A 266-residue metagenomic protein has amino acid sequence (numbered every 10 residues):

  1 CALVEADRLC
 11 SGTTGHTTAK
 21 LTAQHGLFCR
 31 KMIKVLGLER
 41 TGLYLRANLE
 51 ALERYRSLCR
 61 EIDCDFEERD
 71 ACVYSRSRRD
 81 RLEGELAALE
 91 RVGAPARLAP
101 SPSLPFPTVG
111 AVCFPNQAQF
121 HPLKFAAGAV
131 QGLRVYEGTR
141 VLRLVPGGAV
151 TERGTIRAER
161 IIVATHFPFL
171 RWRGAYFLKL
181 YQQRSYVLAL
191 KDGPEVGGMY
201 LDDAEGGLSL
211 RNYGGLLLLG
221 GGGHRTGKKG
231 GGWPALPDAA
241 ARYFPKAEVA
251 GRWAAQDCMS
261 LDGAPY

Functional and structural regions predicted by a protein language model:
C1-H16: Glycine-rich FAD pyrophosphate-binding loop
A2, C72-V73, R134, L218: A structural signal for isolated positions on well-ordered beta-strands in alpha/beta enzyme cores
K20-P100: Dinucleotide-binding Rossmann-like beta1-alpha1 core, especially the glycine-rich loop that anchors the ADP
L38, D63-V73, A99-G128, G222-G223: Helix-loop-beta segment of a Rossmann-like dinucleotide-binding subdomain
T41-Y44, N48-L52, R78-L82, A118 (+5 more regions): Generic structural signal for well-ordered, non-membrane alpha-helical segments in soluble metabolic enzymes
E61-E68, R143, T155-Y266: Active-site substrate-recognition segment that forms the wall of the catalytic cavity or substrate channel
E83-E90, T108-R160, A164: Helical element adjacent to the flavin cofactor pocket in flavoenzyme catalytic cores
R97-A99, R134-Y136, L142, A250-R252: General small-molecule cofactor/ligand-binding pocket signal
